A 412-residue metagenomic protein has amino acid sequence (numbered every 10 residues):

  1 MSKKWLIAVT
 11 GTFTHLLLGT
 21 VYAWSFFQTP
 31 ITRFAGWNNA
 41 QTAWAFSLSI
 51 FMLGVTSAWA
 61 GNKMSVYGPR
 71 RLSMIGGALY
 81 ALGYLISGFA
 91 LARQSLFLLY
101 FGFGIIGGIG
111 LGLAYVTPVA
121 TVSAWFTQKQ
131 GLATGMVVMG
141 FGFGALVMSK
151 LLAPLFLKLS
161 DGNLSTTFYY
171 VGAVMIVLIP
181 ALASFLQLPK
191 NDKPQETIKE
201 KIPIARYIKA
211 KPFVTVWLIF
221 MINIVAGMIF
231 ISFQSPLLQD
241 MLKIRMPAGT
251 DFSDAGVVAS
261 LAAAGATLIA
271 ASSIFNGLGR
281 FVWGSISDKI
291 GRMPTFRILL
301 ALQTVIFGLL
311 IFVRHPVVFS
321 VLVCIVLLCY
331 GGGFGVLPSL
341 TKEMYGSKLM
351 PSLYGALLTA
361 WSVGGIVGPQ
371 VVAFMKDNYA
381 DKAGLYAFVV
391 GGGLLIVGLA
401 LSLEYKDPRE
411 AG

Functional and structural regions predicted by a protein language model:
W24-T29, K211-W283, G368, V372: Extracytoplasmic gate region of multi-pass secondary transporters
I31, L113-F126, A133-T134, G332-Y345: Intracellular juxtamembrane helix-capping segments at the cytosolic ends of symmetry-related transmembrane helices
I31-T32, K63-M64, V147-D161, L238-Q239 (+2 more regions): Interfacial helix-cap and linker-helix signal at transmembrane-aqueous boundaries of multi-pass secondary transporters
T56-P69, R280-G291, K376: Helix-to-loop junctions at the C-terminal end of transmembrane segments in multipass secondary transporters
A78-R93, L302-R314: C-terminal ends and interior cores of transmembrane alpha-helices in multi-pass membrane transporters/permeases
L96-G112, M221, V318-G332: Hydrophobic core of transmembrane alpha-helices in multi-pass small-molecule transporters, especially MFS/SLC-type
F141-Q187: Helix-loop-helix hairpin linking two adjacent transmembrane segments in secondary transporters
I229, A263-L340: C-terminal transmembrane helical hairpin of 12-TM major facilitator-type secondary transporters
